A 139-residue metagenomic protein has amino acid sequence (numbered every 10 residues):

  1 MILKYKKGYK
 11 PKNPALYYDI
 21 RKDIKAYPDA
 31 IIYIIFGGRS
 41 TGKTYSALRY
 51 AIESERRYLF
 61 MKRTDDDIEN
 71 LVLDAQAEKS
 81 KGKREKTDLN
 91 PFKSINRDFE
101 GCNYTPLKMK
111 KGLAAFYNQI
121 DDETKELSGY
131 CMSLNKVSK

Functional and structural regions predicted by a protein language model:
I2-A30: Pre-Walker A adenine-sensing motif
K25-A30, A51-E55, D122-K125: Flexible, charged surface loops at secondary-structure boundaries
I35: Hydrophobic anchor at the beta1->P-loop junction of P-loop NTPases
R39: The conserved Walker
G42-K43: Conserved glycine(s) of the Walker
S46, Y50: Hydrophobic positions on the alpha1 helix immediately C-terminal to the Walker A/P-loop
S54-K79, D88: Conserved Walker A/P-loop ATP-binding site and its immediately adjacent core in helicase/helicase-like ATPase domains
Q76-S138: Inter-Walker segment of RecA-like/P-loop motor cores
